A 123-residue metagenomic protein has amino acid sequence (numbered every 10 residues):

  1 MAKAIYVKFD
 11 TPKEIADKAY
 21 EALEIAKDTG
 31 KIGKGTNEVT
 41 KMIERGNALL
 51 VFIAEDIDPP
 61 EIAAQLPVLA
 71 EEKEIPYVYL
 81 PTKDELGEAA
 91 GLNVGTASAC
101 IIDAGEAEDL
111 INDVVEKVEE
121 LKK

Functional and structural regions predicted by a protein language model:
M1-N47, G105-K123: Polybasic, low-complexity intrinsically disordered tails and interdomain linkers
A4-D10, I53-A54, V78-E85: Short, functional N-terminal and low-complexity linear motifs
E21, G30, E55, P60 (+2 more regions): Flexible, active-site-adjacent loop/turn segments at secondary-structure boundaries
G35, V51, A70: Residue-level signature of catalytic and energy-coupling elements of molecular machines, predominantly ATP/GTP-dependent
I43, A48-I62, P67, I75-P76: Extracellular/luminal Protease-associated
A63-A64, V68-K122: Short basic, glycine-rich beta-strand/loop surfaces that mediate nucleic-acid
